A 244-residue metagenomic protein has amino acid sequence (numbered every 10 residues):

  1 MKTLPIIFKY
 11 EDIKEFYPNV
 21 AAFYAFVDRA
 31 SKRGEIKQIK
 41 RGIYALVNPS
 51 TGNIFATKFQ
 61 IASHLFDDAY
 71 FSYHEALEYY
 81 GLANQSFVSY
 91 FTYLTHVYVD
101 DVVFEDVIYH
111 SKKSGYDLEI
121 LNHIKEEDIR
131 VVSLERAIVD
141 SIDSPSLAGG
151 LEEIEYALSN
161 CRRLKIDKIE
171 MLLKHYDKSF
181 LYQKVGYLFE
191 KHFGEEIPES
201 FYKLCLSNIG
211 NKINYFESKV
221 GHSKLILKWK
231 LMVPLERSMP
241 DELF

Functional and structural regions predicted by a protein language model:
M1-A69, R162-D177, L181, L243: Short beta-edge/loop segments at beta->alpha junctions of small alpha/beta modules that act as binding/recognition
M1-F23, D100-V102, L118-S133, E236-F244: An N-terminal domain-start capping segment
K32, E78, L82, S144-L147: Short, intrinsically disordered, mixed-charge
R41, S89-Y90, L151-I154: Short coil/turn segments at secondary-structure boundaries
F55-F59, F66-S89: Accessory alpha/beta interaction modules
F71, I108-S111, V131-V132, D140: Short hydrophobic-aromatic micro-motifs
E78-H123: Internal, conserved structured core segments that host functional sites
I120-F244: Hydrophobic alpha-helical interaction segments
